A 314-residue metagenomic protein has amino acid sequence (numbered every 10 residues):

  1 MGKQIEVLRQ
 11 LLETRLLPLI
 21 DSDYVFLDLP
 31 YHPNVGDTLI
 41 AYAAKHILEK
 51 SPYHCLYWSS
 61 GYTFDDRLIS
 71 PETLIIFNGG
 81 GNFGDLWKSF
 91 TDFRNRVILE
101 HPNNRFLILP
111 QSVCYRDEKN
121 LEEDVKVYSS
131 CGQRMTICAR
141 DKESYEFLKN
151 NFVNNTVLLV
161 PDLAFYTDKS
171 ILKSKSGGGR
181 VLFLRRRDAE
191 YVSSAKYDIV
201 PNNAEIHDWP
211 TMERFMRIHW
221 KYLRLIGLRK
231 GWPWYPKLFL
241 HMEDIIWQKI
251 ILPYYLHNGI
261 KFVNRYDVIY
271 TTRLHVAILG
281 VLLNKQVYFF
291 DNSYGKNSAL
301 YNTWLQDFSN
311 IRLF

Functional and structural regions predicted by a protein language model:
M1-F314: Active-site anion-handling motifs in enzyme catalytic cores
